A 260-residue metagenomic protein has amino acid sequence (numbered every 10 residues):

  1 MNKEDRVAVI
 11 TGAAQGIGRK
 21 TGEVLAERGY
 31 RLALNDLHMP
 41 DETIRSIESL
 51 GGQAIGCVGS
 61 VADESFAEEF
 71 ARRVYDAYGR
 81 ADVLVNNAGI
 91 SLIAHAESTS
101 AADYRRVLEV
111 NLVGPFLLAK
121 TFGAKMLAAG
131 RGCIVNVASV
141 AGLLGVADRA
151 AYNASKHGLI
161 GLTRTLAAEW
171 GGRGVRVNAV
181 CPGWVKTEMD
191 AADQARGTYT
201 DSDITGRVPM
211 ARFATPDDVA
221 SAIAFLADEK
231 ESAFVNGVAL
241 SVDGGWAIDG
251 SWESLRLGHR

Functional and structural regions predicted by a protein language model:
R28-E42: Conserved glycine-rich Rossmann-like NAD(P)H-binding loop of the short-chain dehydrogenase/reductase
V85, G171, R176, C181 (+1 more regions): Short, small/polar-rich loop/turn modules that mediate ligand/substrate recognition or access, typified
H95-A96, S100-L108, I204: Substrate-binding pocket helix/loop in short-chain dehydrogenase/reductase
F116, R212-V242, A247: C-terminal substrate-recognition "lid" of short-chain dehydrogenase/reductases
A119, S155, T163: Active-site helix of classical SDR
A124, A168-G172: Alpha-helical segment proximal to the catalytic Tyr-Lys
S139: Residue(s) in the substrate-gating loop at a strand-loop-helix junction that position the organic substrate next
